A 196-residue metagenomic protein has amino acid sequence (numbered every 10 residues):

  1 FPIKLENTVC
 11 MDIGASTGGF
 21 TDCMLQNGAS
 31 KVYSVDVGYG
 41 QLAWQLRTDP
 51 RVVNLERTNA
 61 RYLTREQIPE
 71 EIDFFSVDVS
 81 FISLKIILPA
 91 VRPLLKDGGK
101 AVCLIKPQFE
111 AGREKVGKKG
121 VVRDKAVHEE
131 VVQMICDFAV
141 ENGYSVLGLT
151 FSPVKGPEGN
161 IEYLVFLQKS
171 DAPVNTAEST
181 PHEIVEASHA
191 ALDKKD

Functional and structural regions predicted by a protein language model:
F1-L5, I68-P69: Glycine-rich helix-loop-beta junction characteristic of Rossmann-like nucleotide cofactor-binding loops
L5-S16: Conserved class I S-adenosyl-L-methionine
T17-G28: Conserved SAM-binding loop of SAM-dependent methyltransferases across substrates and taxa, primarily the Class I
S30-I86: S-adenosyl-L-methionine
K85-V102: A short glycine-rich, Lys/Arg-flanked "PGG" loop and its adjoining helix->strand segment in the class I
P107-D124: Short, glycine-/aromatic-enriched active-site segment of Class I SAM-dependent methyltransferases
H128-N142: Short alpha-helix
I161-D196: Flexible, glycine-/basic-rich loop-and-beta segments that form/coincide with the SAM-dependent methyltransferase
